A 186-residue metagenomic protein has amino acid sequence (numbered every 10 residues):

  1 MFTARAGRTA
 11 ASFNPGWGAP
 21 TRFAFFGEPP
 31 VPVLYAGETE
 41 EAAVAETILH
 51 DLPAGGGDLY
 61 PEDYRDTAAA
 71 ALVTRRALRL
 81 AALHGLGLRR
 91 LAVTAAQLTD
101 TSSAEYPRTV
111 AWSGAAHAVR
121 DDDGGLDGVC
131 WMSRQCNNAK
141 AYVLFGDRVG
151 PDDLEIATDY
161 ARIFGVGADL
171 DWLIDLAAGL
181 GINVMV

Functional and structural regions predicted by a protein language model:
M1-R22, P53-V186: Active-site and NAD+-binding cores of ADP-ribose-processing enzymes
F23-G55: Extended catalytic/binding region for NAD+/ADP-ribose chemistry, centered on the ART fold
